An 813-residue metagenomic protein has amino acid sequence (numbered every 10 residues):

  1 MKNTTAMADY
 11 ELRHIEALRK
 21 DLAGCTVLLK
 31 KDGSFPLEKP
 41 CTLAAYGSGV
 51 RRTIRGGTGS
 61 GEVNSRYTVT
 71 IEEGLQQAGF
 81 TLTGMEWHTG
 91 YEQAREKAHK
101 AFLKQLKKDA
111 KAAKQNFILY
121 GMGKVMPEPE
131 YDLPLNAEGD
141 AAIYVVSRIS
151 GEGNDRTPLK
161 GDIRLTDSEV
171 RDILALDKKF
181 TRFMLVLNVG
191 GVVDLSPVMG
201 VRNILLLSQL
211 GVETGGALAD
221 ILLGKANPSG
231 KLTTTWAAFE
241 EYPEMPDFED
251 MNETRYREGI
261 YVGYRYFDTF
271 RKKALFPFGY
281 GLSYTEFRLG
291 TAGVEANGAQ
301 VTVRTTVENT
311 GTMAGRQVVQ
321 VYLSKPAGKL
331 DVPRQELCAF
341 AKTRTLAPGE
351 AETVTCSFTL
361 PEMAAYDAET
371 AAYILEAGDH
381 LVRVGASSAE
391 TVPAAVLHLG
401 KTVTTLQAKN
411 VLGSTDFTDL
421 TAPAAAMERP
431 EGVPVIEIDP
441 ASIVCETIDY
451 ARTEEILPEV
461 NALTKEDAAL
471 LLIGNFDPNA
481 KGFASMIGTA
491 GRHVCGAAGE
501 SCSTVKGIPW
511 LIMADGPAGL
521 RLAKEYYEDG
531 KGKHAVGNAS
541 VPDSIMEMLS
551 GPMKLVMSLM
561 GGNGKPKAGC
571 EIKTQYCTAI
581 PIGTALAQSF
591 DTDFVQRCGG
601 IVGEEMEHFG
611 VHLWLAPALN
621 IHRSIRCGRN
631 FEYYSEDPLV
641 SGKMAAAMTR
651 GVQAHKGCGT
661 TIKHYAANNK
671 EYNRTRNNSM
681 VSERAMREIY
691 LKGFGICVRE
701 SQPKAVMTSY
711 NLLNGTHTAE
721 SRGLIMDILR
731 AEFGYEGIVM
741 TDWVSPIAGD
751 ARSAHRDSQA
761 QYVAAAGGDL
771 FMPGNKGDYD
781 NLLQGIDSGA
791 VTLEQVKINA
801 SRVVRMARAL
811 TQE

Functional and structural regions predicted by a protein language model:
M1-A365, I374-S388, Q407-E813: Glycoside hydrolase catalytic-domain context in secreted enzymes
A371: Extracellular/periplasmic metallocenter environments
E390-Q407: Short beta-strand elements
